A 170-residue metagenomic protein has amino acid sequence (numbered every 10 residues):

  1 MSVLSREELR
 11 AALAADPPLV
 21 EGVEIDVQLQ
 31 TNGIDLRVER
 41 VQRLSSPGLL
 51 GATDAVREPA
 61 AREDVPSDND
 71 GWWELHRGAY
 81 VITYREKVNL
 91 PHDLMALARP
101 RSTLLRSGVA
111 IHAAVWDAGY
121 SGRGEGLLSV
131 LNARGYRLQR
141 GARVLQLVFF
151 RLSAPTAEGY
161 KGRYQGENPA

Functional and structural regions predicted by a protein language model:
M1-A170: DUTPase catalytic domain/fold
